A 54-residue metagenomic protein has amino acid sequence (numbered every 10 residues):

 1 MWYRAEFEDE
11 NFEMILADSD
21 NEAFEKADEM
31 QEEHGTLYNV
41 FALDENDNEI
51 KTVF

Functional and structural regions predicted by a protein language model:
M1-F12: Short aromatic-glycine-(Arg/Gly/Cys) micro-motifs in beta-strand/loop hairpins
E10, Q31-F54: Short, mixed-charge low-complexity intrinsically disordered segments
D18-L37: A short, charged, amphipathic alpha-helix used as a generic interaction element across diverse proteins
